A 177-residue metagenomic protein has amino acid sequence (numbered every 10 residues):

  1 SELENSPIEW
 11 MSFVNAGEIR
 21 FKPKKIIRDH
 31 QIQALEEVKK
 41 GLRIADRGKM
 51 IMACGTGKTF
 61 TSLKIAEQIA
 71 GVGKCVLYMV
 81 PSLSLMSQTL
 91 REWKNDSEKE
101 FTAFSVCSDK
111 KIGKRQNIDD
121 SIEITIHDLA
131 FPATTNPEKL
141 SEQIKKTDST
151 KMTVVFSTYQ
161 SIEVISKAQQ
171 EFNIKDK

Functional and structural regions predicted by a protein language model:
S1-T56, F60-K74, E92-N95, K114-F131 (+1 more regions): ATP-dependent helicase/translocase motor core
E36, S87, V164: Alpha-helical elements of the RecA-like P-loop NTPase motor core of helicases
A70-E98, T102-R115, Y159-S161: Conserved Walker A/P-loop ATP-binding site and its immediately adjacent core in helicase/helicase-like ATPase domains
C75, T150-V154, D176-K177: Loop/turn-to-beta-strand initiation segments
L90-R91, K167-Q170: Short amphipathic alpha-helical segments
N136-K145: Conserved helicase ATPase core of P-loop NTP-dependent helicases/translocases
D148-S166: Conserved two-lobed SF2 helicase motor
Y159-S161, E171-K177: SF2 helicase catalytic motif II
